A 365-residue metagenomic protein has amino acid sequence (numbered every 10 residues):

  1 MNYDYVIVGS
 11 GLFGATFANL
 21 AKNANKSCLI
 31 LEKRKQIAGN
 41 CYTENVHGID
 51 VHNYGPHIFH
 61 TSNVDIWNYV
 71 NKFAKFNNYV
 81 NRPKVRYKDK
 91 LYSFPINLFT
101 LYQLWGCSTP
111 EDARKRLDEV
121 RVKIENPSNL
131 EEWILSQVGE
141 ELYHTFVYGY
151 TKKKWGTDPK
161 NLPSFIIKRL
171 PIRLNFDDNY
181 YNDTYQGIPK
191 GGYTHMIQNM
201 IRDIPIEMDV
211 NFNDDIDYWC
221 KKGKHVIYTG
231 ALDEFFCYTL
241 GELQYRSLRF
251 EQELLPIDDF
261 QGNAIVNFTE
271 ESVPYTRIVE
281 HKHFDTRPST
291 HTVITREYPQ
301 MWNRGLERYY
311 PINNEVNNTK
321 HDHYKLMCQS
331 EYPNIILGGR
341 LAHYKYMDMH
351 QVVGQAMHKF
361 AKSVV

Functional and structural regions predicted by a protein language model:
Y3-I30, F360: N-terminal Rossmann-like FAD-binding beta1-loop-alpha1 element of flavoenzymes
G9, V80, I206-F212, G339: Short loop/edge segments at beta-strand edges and connector loops that shape dinucleotide/nucleotide cofactor-binding
L12-F13, K35-I37, F99, K152-K153 (+5 more regions): Short, solvent-exposed loop/turn segments at secondary-structure junctions
K22-H47: Glycine-rich FAD pyrophosphate-binding loop
E44-Y69: N-terminal glycine-rich dinucleotide-binding loop that anchors FAD/FMN and/or NAD(P) in oxidoreductases
I66-K88, E141-T145: A short alpha-helix-loop-beta-strand transition element characteristic of N-terminal alpha/beta dinucleotide-binding
V85-H225, T229, E234-F236: Active-site/ligand-binding neighborhood in enzyme catalytic cores
K224, E234-V364: C-terminal segments that line or cap access tunnels to active or ligand-binding sites in enzymes and enzyme-associated
